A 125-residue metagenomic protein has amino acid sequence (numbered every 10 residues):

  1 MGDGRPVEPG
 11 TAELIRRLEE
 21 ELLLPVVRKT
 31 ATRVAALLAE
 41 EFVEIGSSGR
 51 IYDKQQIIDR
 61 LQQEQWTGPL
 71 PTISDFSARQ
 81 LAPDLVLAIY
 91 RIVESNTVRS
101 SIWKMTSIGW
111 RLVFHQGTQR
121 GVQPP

Functional and structural regions predicted by a protein language model:
G2-A36, E41-P125: A beta-strand edge to alpha-helix "cap/lid" segment located at domain peripheries
